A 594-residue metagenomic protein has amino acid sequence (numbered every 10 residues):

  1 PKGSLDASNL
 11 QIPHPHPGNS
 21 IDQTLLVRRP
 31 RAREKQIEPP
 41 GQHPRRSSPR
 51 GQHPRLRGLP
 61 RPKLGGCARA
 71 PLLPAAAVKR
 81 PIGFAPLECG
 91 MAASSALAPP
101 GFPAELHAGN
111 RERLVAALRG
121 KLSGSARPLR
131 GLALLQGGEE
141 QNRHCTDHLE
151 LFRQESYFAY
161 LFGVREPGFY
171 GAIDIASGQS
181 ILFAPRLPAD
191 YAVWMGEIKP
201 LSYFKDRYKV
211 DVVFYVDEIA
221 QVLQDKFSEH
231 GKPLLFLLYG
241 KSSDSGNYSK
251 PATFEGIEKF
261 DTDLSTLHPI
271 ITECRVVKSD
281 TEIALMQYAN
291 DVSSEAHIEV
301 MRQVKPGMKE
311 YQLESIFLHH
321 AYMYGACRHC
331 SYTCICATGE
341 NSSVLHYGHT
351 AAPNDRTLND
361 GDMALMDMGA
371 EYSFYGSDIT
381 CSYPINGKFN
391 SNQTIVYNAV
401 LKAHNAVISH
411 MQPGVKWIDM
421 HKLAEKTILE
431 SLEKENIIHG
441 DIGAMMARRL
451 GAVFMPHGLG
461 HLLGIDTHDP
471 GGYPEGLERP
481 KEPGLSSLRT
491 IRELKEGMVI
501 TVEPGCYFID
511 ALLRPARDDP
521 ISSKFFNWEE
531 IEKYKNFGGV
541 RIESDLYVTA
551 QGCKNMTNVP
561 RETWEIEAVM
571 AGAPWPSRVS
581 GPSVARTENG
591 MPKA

Functional and structural regions predicted by a protein language model:
L5, L10, L25-L26, L56-L59 (+3 more regions): Leucine-biased recognition of intrinsically disordered, low-complexity hydrophobic segments
N9, G18-I21, E34, K79: Low-complexity intrinsically disordered segments
L10-Q11, R33, E38-P44, P54: Polybasic, low-complexity intrinsically disordered segments
H16, Q42-H43, Q52-H53, L59: Intrinsically disordered, low-complexity repeat/linker tracts enriched for polar/charged residues
K79-A594: Active-site neighborhoods and metal-handling regions in enzymes and metal-associated proteins
